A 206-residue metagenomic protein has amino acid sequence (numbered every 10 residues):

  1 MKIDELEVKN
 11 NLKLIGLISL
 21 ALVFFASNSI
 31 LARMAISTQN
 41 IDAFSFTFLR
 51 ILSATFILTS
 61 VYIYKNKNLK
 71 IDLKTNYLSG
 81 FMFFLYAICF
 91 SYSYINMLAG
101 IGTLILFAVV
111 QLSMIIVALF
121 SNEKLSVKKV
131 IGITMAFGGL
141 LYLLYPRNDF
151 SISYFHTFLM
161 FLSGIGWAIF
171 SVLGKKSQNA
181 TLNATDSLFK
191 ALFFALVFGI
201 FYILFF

Functional and structural regions predicted by a protein language model:
M1-S45, F81, L85-C89, D149-K176 (+1 more regions): Glycine-/small-residue-enriched transmembrane alpha-helix faces in small-molecule transporters and effluxers
L12-L17, S45-S60, G132-M135, F155-L162 (+1 more regions): Hydrophobic alpha-helical transmembrane segments of multi-pass integral membrane proteins, especially transporters
A35, F46, R50, S93 (+3 more regions): Hydrophobic/aromatic residues within transmembrane alpha-helices of multi-pass small-molecule transporters
T38-S45, I88-L106, T181-L182: Structural motif at transmembrane-helix junctions in multi-pass transporters
I57, Y62-N66, Y92, V109-I131: C-terminal transmembrane-helix exit sites in multi-pass transporters
L58, Y62, F83, L125-Y145 (+1 more regions): Hydrophobic transmembrane alpha-helices of multi-pass small-molecule transport proteins
K65-T103, I115, L141-Y142, F206: Specific transmembrane alpha-helical segments of multi-pass solute transporters/efflux pumps, especially DMT/EamA
A87-I95, L140-S153, L192-F206: Hydrophobic alpha-helical transmembrane segments in multi-pass integral membrane proteins
